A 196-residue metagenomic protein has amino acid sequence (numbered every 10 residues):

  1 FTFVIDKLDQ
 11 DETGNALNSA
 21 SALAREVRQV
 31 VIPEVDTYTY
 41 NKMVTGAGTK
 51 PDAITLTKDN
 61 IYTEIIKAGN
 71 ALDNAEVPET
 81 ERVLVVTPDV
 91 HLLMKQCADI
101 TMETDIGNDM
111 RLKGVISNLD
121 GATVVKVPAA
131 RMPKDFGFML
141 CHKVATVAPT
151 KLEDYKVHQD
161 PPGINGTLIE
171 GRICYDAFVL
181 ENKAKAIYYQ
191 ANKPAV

Functional and structural regions predicted by a protein language model:
F1-V4: Short amphipathic
K7-A75, Y188-V196: Alpha-helical scaffold segments that mediate packing/assembly in large oligomeric complexes
G14, C97-V196: Sequence/fold signature of self-assembling virion shell proteins
S21, T80, G163-T167: Residues at beta-strand starts and edge strands
I32, D89, C174: Residue-level marker of positions within ordered structural domains that often coincide with functionally constrained
D36-Y40, P78-E81, F178-V179: Intrinsically disordered or highly flexible coil/loop and linker segments, enriched in small and charged/polar residues
A47-V115: Extended, solvent-exposed, turn-rich assembly/linker loops in the middle of proteins
